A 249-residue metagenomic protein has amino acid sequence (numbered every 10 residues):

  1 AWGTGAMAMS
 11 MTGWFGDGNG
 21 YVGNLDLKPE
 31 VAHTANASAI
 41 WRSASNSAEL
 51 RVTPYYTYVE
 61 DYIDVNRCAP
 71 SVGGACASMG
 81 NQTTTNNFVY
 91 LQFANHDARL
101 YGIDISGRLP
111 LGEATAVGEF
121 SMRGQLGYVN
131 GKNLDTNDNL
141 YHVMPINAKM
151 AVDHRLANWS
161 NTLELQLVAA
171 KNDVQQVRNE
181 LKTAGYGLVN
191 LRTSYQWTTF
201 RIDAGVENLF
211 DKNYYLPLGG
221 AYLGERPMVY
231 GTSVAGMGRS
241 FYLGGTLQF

Functional and structural regions predicted by a protein language model:
A1, S47-R51, E119-S121, S160 (+2 more regions): Membrane-spanning beta-strand positions in outer-membrane beta-barrel proteins
A1-A35, N46-E49, P54-N87, E164-Q176 (+3 more regions): Surface-exposed extracellular loop regions of Gram-negative outer-membrane beta-barrel proteins, predominantly
V22, Y101, H142, I146-A148 (+1 more regions): C-terminal beta-signal and terminal closure region of outer-membrane beta-barrel proteins
L25-P29, A94, E180-T183: Outer-membrane beta-barrel proteins
E30, I40-A44, R108-A116, D153-A157 (+4 more regions): Structural signature of outer-membrane beta-barrel channels/translocons
V31-A35, D97-I103, H142-A148, G185-V189 (+2 more regions): Residues that define the transmembrane beta-barrel architecture of outer-membrane proteins
P54-V59, A77-Q176, G244-Q248: Gram-negative outer-membrane beta-barrel transporters
E180-G187, S194, D203: Short, well-ordered coil↔helix boundary/capping segments
